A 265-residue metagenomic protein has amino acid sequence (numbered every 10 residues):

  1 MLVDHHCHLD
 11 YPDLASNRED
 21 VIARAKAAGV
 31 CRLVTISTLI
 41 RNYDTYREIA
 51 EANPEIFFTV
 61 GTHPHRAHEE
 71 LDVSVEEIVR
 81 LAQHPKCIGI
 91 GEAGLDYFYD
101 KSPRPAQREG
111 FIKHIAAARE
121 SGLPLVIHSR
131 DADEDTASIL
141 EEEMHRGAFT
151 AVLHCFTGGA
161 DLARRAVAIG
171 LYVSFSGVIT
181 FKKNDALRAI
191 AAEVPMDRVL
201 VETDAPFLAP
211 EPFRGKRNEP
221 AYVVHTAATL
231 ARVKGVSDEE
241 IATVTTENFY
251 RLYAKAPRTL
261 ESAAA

Functional and structural regions predicted by a protein language model:
M1-A265: Mid-domain alpha/beta scaffold segments of enzyme catalytic cores
